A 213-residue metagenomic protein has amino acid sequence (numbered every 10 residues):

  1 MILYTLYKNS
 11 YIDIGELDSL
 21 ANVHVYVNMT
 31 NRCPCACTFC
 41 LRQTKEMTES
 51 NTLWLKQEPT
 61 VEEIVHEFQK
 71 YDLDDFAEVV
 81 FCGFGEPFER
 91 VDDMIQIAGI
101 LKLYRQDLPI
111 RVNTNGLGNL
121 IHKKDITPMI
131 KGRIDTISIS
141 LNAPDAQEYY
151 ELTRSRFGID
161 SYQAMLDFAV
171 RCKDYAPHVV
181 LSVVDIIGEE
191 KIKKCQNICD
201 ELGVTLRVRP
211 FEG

Functional and structural regions predicted by a protein language model:
M1-N31, C35-K56, L73: N-terminal [4Fe-4S]-dependent radical SAM core
Y11-I14, V65-F68, K123-I126: A generic local structural motif
Y26, L41, V80, S138 (+1 more regions): Conserved beta-strand positions in the central sheet of alpha/beta enzyme cores
Y26-N28, E78-C82, R111: Short, conserved beta-strand segments within well-ordered enzyme catalytic domains that often line or immediately flank
T44, V80-G85, T153: Short, histidine-centered active-site or binding-site loop motifs used for metal coordination, general acid-base
T52-K56, E86, F157: Pocket-edge positions in alpha/beta enzyme catalytic cores
V61-F84: Short Fe-S-cluster ligation motifs
P87-G213: Conserved AdoMet/S-adenosylmethionine-binding subsite of the radical SAM
